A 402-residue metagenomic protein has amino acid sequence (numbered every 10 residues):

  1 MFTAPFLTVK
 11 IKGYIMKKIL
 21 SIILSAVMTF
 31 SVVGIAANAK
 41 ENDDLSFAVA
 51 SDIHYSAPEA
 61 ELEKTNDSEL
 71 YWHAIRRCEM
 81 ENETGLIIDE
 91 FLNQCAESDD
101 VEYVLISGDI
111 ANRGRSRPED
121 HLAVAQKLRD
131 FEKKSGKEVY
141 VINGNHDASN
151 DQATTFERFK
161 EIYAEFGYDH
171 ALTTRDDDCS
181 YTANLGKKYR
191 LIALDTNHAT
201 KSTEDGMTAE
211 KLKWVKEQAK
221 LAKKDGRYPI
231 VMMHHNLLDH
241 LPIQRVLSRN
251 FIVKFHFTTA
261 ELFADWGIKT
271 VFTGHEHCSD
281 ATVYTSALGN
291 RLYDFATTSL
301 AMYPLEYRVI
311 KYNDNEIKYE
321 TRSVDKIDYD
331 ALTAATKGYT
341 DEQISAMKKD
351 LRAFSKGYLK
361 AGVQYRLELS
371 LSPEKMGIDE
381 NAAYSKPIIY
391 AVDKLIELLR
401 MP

Functional and structural regions predicted by a protein language model:
A39-P118: N-terminal active-site segment of His-dependent metallophosphoesterases
K40-A48, S56-L62, D178-A193, K224 (+2 more regions): Beta-strand-turn-beta hairpins that frame and shape the catalytic cleft of phosphate-ester-processing enzymes
D52, V104, D109, V124 (+6 more regions): Divalent metal-coordination and catalytic microenvironments
S56-E59, N112-R115, N143-Q152, A199-S202 (+3 more regions): Active-site environment of divalent metal-dependent phosphoester hydrolases
C95-Y103, K133, R190-I192, S202-Y293 (+1 more regions): His/acidic metal-ligating clusters that form di-metal
E119-W214, K220, L288-R291, V309 (+1 more regions): Extended active-site neighborhood of metal-dependent phosphoesterases/phosphodiesterases
D314-P402: A short C-terminal boundary segment appended to hydrolase-like catalytic domains
